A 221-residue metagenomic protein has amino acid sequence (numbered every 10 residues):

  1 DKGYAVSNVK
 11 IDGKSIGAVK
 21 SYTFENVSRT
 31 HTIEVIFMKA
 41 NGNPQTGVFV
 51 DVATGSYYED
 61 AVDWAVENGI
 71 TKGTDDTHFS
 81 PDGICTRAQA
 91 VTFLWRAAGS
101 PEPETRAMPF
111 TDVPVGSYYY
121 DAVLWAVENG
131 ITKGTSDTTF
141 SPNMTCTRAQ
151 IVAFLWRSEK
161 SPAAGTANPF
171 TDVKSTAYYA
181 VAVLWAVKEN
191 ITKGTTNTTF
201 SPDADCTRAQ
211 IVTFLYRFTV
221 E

Functional and structural regions predicted by a protein language model:
D1-T23: Surface-exposed interfaces of beta-sheet-rich extracellular modules
A18-V19, K39-Y57, E67, K72-D121 (+4 more regions): Feature responds to low-complexity, polar/acidic, surface-exposed segments characteristic of secreted/exported proteins
E25-V27: Short proline/glycine- and polar residue-rich coil/turn motifs
R29-I33: Exposed beta-strand face motif in extracellular beta-rich ectodomains
A153: Alpha-helical segment that forms one wall of the substrate-binding/catalytic cleft in peptidoglycan-active domains
